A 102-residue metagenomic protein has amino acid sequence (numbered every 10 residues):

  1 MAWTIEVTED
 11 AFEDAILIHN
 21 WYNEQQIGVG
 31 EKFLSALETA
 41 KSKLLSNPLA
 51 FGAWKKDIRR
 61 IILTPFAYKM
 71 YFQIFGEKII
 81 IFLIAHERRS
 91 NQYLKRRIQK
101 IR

Functional and structural regions predicted by a protein language model:
M1-R60, K78, K100-R102: Basic, Lys/Arg-enriched alpha-helical interface segments
L63-P65: A short catalytic or substrate-binding loop motif that flags glycine-/basic-rich loops and adjacent residues that bind
Y68-K69, Q73-R102: Enriched for short, Lys/Arg-rich terminal
